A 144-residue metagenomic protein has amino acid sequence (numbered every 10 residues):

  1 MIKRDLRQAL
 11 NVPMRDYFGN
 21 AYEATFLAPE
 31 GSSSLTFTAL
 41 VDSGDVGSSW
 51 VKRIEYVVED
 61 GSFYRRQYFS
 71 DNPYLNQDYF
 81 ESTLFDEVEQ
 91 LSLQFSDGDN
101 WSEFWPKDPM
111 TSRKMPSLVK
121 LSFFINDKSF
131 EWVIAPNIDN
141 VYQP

Functional and structural regions predicted by a protein language model:
M1-Y74: Extracytoplasmic beta-strand-rich oligomerization domains located immediately C-terminal to a leader/signal peptide
M14-F18, S82-L84, V133-D139: Juxtamembrane/interfacial segments around transmembrane helices
L35, I54, S82, V119 (+1 more regions): A broad, low-specificity signal marking well-ordered, structured residues that form hydrophobic/aromatic
D42-S43, E59-D60, F85, L91 (+1 more regions): Periplasmic/extracellular, small/polar-rich flexible segments of pilin-like filament-forming proteins
S48, P73-S82, F104, W132-V133 (+1 more regions): A short, polar/proline- and glycine-enriched secondary-structure boundary/capping micro-motif
S49-V51, Y79, P116-L118: Short beta-strand-initiation
S62, Q67-D71, E81, D86 (+1 more regions): Periplasmic/lumenal scaffold domains of single-pass inner-membrane subunits that build Gram-negative envelope
E87-P144: Short linear sequence signals and composition-biased patches located at protein termini or domain-edge surfaces
